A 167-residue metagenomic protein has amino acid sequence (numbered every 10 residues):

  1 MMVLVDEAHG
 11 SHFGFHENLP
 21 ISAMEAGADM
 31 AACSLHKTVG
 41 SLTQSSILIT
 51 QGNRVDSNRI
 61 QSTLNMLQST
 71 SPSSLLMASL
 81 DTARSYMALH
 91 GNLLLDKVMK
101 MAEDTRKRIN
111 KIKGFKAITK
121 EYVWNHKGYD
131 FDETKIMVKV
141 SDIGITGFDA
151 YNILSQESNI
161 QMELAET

Functional and structural regions predicted by a protein language model:
M1-E121: Conserved PLP-enzyme active-site core in the AAT-like
D104-T167: Conserved C-terminal alpha-helix-loop-beta "cap" of PLP-dependent enzymes that closes/shapes the active-site mouth
